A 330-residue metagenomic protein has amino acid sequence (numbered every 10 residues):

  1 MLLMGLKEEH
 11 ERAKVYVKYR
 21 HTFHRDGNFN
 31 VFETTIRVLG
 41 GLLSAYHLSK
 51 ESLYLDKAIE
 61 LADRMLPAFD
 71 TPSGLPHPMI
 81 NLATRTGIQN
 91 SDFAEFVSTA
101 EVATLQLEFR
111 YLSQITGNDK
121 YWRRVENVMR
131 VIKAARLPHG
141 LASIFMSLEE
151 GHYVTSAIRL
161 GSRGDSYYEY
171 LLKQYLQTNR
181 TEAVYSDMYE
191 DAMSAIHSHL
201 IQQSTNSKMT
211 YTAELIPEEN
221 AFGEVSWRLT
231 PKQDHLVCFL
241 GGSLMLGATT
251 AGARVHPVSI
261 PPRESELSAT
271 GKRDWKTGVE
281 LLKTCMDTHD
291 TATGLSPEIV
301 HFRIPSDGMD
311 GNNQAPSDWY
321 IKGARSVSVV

Functional and structural regions predicted by a protein language model:
M1-V330: Glycan-recognition and catalytic cores of secretory/periplasmic carbohydrate-active enzymes
